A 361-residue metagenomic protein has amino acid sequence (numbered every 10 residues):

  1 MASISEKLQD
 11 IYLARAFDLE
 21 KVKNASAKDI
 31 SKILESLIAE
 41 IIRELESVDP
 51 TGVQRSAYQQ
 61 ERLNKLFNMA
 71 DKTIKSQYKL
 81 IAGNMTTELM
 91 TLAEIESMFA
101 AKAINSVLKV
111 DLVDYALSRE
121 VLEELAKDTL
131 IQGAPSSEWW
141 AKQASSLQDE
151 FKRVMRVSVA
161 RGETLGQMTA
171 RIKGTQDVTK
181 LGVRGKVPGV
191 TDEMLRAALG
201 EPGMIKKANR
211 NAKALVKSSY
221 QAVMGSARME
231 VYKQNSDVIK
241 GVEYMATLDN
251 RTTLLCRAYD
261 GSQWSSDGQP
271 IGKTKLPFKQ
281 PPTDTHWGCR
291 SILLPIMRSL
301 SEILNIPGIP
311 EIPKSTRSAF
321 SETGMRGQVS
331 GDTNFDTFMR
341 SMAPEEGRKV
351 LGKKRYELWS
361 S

Functional and structural regions predicted by a protein language model:
M1-G200, M297-S361: N-terminal leader/targeting and assembly helices and adjacent pre-domain segments
L199-G308: Acidic, glycine-rich two-metal-ion catalytic cores of nucleic acid-processing enzymes
